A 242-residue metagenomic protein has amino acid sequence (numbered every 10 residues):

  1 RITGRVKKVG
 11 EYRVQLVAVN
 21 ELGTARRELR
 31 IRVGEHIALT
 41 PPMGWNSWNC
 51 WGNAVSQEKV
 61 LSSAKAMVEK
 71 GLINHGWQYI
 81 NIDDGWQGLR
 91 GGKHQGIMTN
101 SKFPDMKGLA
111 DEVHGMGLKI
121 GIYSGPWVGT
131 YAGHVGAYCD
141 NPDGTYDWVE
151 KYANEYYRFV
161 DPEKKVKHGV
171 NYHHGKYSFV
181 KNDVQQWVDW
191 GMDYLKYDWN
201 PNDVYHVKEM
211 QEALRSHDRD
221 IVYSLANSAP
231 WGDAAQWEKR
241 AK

Functional and structural regions predicted by a protein language model:
I2-V9: Extracellular/luminal low-complexity segments enriched in Ser/Thr/Pro
G10-L22: A short beta-strand micro-motif common to beta-rich folds, especially ectodomain repeats
G23-E35: C-terminal edge beta-strand
T40-C50: Acidic/histidine-rich, surface-exposed loop or edge segments in extracytoplasmic proteins
N49, S63-V204: Aromatic-lined carbohydrate-binding/catalytic grooves of carbohydrate-active enzymes
W51-S56: Short, solvent-exposed loop/turn elements at domain surfaces
G191-L195, W199-A229: Extracytoplasmic, non-cytosolic globular domains
P230-K242: Substrate-binding cleft/loops of secretory-pathway carbohydrate-active enzymes
